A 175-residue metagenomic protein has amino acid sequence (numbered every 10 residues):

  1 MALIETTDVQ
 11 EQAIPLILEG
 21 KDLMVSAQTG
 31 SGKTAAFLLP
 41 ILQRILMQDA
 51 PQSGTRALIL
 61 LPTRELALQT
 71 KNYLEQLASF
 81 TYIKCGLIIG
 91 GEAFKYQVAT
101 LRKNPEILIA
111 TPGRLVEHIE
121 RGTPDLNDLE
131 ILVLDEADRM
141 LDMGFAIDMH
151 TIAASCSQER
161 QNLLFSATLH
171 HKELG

Functional and structural regions predicted by a protein language model:
M1-S26, D135: Conserved pre-motif I regulatory segment
Q10, V25, I41, T63 (+7 more regions): Residue-level signature of catalytic and energy-coupling elements of molecular machines, predominantly ATP/GTP-dependent
E11-L23, A35-P51, Y73-L77: Walker A/P-loop NTP-binding motif
E19-V25, S53-A57, P105-E106, R160: Pre-Walker A (Motif I) flank of P-loop NTPase domains
A27-S31: The conserved Walker
Q43, M47, N72, S79 (+6 more regions): Short, conserved catalytic or interaction motifs in soluble domains
A50-E120, D128-I131, G175: Conserved nucleic-acid-binding Ia/Ib motif block in the N-terminal RecA-like helicase ATPase lobe
D125-G175: Post-DEXD/H (motif II) to motif III coupling segment of the RecA-like Helicase ATP-binding lobe
